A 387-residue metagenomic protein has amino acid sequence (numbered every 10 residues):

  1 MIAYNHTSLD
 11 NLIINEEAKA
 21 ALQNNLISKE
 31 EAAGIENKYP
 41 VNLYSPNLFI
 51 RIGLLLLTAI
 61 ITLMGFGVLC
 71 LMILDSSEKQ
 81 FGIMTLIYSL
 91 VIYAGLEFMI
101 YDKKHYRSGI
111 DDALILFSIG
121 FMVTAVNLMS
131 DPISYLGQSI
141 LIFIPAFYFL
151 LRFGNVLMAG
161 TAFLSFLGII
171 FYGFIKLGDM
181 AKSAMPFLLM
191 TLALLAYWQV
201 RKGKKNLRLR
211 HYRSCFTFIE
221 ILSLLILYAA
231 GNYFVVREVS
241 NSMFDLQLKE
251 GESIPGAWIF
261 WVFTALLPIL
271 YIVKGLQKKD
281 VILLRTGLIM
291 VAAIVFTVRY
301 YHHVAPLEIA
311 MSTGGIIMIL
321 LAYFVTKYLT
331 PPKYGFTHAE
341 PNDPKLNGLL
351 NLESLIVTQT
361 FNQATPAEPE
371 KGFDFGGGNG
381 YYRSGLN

Functional and structural regions predicted by a protein language model:
I2-N387: Alpha-helical multi-pass membrane segments and their bilayer interfacial helix-loop junctions
